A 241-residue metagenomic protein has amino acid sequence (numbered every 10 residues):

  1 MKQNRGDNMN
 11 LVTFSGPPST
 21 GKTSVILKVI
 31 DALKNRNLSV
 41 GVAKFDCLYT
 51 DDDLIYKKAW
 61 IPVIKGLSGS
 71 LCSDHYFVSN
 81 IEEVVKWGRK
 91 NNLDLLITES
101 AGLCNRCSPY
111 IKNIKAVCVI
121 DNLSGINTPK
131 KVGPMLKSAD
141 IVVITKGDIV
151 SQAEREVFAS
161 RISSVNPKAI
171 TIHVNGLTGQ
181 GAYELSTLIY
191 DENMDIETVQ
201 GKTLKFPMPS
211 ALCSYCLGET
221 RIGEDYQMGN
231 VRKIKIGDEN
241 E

Functional and structural regions predicted by a protein language model:
M1-R5: Pre-Walker A adenine-sensing motif
G6-S19, S24, I30-N35, I196-E241: P-loop NTP-binding site
N8-T20, S24-K112, G125, G147 (+1 more regions): Nucleotide-state-sensitive switch-loop elements of NTP-binding domains
G41, V117-V119, L136-D148, S163-G176: Conserved beta-strand/loop subsegment of P-loop NTPase cores
Y49-D53, N127-V132, E154-R161: Short, glycine/polar-rich helix-capping loops at beta-to-alpha or helix-loop-helix junctions that flank or form
F77-E83, Y183-E192, S210-E219: Short, surface-exposed amphipathic charged segments that create phosphate/polyanion-binding patches used for binding
C104-L123, P134-D140: Inter-motif core of Ras-like GTPase G domains
D148-L204: Canonical P-loop GTPase G-domain recognition
